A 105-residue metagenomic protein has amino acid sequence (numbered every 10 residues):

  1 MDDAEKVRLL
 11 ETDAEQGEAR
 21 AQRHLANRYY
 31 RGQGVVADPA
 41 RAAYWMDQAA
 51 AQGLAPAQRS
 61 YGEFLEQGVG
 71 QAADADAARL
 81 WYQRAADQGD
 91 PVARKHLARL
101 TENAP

Functional and structural regions predicted by a protein language model:
M1-A4, D38-P39: Helix-turn-helix repeat elements of alpha-solenoid scaffolds
A4-V7, E11, A19, R23-N27 (+2 more regions): Alpha-helical tetratricopeptide repeat
E15-E18, R31-Q33, D38, Q52-L54 (+4 more regions): Short helix-capping/linker turns of helical repeat alpha-solenoids
H24-R31, V35, S60-Q67, A98-N103: Hydrophobic face of amphipathic alpha-helices that form TPR/SEL1-like repeat modules and related alpha-solenoid
A73-P91, A98: TPR/TPR-like (Sel1-like) alpha-helical repeat modules
